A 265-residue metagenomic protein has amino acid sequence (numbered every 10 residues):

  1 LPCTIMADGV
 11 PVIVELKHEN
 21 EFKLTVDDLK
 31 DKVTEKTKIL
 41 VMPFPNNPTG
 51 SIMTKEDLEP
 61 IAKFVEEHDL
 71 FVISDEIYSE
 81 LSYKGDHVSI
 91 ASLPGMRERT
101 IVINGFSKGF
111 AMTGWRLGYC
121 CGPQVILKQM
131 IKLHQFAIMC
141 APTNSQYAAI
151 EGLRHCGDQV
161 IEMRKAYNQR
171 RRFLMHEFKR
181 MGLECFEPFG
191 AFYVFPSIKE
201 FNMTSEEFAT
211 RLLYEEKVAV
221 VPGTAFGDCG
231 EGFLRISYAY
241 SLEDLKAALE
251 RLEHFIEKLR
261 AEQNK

Functional and structural regions predicted by a protein language model:
L1-K265: PLP-dependent class I/II
